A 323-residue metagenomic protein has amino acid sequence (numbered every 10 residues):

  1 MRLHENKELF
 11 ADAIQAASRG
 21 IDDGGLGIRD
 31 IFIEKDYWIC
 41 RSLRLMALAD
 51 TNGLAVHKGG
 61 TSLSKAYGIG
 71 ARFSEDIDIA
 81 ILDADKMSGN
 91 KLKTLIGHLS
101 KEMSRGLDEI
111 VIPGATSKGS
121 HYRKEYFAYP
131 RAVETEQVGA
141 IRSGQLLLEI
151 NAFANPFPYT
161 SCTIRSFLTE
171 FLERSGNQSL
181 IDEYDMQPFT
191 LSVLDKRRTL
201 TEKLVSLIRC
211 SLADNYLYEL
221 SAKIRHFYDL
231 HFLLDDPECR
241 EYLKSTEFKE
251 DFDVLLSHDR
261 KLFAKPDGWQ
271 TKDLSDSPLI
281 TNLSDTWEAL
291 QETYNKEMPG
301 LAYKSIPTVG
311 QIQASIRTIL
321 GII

Functional and structural regions predicted by a protein language model:
M1-A55, Y67-A71, L82-I323: Structured mid-to-C-terminal alpha-helical surface segments
H57-T61: Glycine-rich beta-strand-to-loop/alpha-helix junction loops that act as flexible
S64: Betabetaalpha-Me/HNH-type nuclease active-site subdomain
